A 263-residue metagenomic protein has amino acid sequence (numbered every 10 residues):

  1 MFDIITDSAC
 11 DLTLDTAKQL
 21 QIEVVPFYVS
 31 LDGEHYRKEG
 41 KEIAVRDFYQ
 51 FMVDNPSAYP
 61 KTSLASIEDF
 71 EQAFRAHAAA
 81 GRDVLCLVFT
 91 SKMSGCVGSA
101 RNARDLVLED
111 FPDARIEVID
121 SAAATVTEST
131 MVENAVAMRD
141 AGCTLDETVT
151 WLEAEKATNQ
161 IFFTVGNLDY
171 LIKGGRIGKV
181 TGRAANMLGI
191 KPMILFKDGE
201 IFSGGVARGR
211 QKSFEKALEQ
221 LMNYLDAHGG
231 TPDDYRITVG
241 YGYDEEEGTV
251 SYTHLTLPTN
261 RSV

Functional and structural regions predicted by a protein language model:
F2, R82-C86, Y235-I237: Generic beta-sheet signal
D3-A65: N-terminal glycine-rich anion-binding loop in soluble enzyme alpha/beta folds
T6, V88-T90, I119-D120: Short beta-strand segments
A9-A17, I22-E23, Y28, C96-D105 (+3 more regions): Mixed-charge interfacial surface used for oligomerization/domain docking and macromolecular partner engagement
D54, G81-C86, E109-I119: Glycine/charged-rich beta-loop-alpha catalytic/anionic-binding loops adjacent to active sites
K61-E68, R208, E215: Conserved phosphate-coordination/catalytic loops
D69-A100: N-terminal glycine-rich phosphate/adenylate-binding segment common to multiple enzyme folds
H254-V263: Single conserved hydrophobic/aromatic residue that forms the stacking wall/gate of nucleotide- or nucleobase-binding
